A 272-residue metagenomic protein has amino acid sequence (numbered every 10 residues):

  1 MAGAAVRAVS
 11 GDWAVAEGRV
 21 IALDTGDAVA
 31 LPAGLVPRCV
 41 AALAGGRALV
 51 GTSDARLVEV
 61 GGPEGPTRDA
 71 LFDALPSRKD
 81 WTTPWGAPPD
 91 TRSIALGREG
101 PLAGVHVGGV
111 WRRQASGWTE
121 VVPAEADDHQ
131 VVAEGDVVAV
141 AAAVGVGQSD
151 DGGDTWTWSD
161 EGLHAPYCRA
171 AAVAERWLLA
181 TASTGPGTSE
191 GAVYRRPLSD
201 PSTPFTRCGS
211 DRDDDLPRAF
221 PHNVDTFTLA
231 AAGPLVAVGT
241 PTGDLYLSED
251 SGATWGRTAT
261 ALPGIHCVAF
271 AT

Functional and structural regions predicted by a protein language model:
M1-T272: Extracellular glycan-interacting surfaces
